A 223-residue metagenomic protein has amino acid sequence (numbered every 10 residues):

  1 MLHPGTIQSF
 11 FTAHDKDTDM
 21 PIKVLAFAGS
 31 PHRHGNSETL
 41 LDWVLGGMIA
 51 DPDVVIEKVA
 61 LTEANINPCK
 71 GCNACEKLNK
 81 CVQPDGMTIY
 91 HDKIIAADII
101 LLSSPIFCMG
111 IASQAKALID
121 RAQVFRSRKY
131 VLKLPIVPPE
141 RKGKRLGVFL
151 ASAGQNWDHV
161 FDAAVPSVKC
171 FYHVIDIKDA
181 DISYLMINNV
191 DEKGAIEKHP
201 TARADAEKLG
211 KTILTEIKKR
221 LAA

Functional and structural regions predicted by a protein language model:
L2-S127, E192-A223: N-terminal beta1-alpha1-beta2 submodule of the flavodoxin-like/Rossmannoid cofactor-binding fold
K23, V55, L146, A180-D181: Residues at the starts of beta-strands that form the adenosine-phosphate
F27-G29, L61, A151-G154, I187: Cofactor-binding loop segments of dinucleotide-utilizing enzymes, especially the Rossmann-like FAD- and NAD(P)+-binding
G35, G47, G154, H159-V160 (+2 more regions): Glycine-centered flexibility motif
I49-P52, V174-D181: Short, charged helix-to-loop "capping" segments that act as catalytic/coupling loops
K129-K178: Short, glycine-/small-residue-rich phosphate/pyrophosphate-handling segment
I182-N188: Beta-strand-loop-alpha "switch" segments that mediate conformational coupling across diverse proteins
